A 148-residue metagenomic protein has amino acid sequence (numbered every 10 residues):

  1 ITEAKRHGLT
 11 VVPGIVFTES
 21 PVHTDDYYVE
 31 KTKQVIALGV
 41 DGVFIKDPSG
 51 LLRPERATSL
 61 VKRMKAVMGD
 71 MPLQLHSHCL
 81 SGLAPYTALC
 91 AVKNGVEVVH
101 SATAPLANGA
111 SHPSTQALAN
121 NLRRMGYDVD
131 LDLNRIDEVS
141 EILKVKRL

Functional and structural regions predicted by a protein language model:
I1-L148: Catalytic cores and adjacent flexible loops of soluble metabolic enzymes that perform enolate/carbanion chemistry on
